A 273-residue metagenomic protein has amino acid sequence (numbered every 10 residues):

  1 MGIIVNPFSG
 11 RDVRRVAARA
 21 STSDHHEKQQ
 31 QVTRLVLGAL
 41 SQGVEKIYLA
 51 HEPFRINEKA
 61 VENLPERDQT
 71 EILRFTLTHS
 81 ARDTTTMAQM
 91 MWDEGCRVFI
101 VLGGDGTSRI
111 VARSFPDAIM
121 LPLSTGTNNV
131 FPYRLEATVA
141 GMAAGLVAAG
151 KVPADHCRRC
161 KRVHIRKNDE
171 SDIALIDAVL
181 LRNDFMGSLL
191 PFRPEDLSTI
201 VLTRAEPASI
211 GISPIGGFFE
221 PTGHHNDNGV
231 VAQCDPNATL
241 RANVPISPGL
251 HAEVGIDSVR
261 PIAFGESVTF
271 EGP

Functional and structural regions predicted by a protein language model:
M1-V98: ATP/NTP phosphate-donor binding region
G2-V5, A50, V101-G103, P122-S124 (+1 more regions): Short beta-strand segments
V13-R14, E58-K59, I110-A112, F131-Y133 (+1 more regions): Short glycine-/acidic-enriched loop or helix-start segments at secondary-structure transitions that form or flank
V44, E94-R97, F115-A118, C160 (+2 more regions): Short coil/turn connectors at secondary-structure junctions
A60-E62, M87, W92, G104-A118: Short Gly/Thr/Asp-enriched flexible loops that form oxyanion-binding sites at enzyme active sites
V101-L102, V111-A137: Short, acidic/small-residue loops that bind anionic groups at enzyme active sites
T127-I165: Short, glycine-/small-residue-rich phosphate/pyrophosphate-handling segment
V152-G272: ATP/pyrophosphate-binding catalytic subdomain of soluble kinases
